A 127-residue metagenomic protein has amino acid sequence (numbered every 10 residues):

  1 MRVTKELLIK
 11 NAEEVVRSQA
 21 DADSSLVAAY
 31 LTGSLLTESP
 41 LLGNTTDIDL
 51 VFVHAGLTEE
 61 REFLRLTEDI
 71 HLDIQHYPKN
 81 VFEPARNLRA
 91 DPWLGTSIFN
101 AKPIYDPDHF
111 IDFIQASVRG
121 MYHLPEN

Functional and structural regions predicted by a protein language model:
M1-A29: Helical scaffold of the NTase/Pol beta-like nucleotidyltransferase catalytic core
T4, E62-N127: Conserved NTP/Mg2+-binding pocket subregion across the NTase superfamily
L7-N11, A28-T32, N44, V51-H54 (+1 more regions): A short linear-motif detector with a strong N-terminal bias
E14-S18, L36-E38, E59, A90: A generic local structural motif
T32-Y77: Catalytic metal-binding acidic patch
